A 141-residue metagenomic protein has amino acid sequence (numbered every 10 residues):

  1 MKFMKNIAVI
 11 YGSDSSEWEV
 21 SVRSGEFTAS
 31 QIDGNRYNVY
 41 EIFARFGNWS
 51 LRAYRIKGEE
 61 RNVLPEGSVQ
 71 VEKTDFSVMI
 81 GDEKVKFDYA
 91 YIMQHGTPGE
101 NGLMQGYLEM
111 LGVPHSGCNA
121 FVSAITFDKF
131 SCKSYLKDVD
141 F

Functional and structural regions predicted by a protein language model:
M1-F121, I125-D138: ATP-binding N-terminal substructure of ATP-dependent carboxylate-amine bond-forming enzymes
